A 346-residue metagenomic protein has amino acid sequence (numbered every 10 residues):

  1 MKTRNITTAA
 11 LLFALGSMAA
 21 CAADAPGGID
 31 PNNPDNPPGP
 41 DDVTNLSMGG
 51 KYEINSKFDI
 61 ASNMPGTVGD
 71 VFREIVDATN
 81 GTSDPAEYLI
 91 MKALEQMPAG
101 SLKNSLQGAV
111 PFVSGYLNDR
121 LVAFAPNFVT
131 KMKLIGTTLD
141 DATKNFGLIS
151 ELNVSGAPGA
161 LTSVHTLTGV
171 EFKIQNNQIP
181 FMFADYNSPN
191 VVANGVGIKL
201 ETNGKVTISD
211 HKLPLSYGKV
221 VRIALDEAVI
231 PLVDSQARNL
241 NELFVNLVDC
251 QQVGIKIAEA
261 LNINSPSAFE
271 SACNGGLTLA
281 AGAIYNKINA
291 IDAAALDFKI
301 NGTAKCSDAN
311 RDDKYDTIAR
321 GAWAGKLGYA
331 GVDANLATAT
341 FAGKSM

Functional and structural regions predicted by a protein language model:
M1-A10: Bacterial N-terminal signal peptides that target proteins for export
F13-A14: Repetitive helical segments and hydrophobic/amphipathic motifs
S17-A20: C-terminal motif of bacterial Sec signal peptides marking the signal peptidase cleavage site
A22-A25: Bacterial signal peptide processing site
G27-G39: Intrinsically disordered, low-complexity proline-rich regions
G39-M346: Extracytosolic secretory-pathway proteins
